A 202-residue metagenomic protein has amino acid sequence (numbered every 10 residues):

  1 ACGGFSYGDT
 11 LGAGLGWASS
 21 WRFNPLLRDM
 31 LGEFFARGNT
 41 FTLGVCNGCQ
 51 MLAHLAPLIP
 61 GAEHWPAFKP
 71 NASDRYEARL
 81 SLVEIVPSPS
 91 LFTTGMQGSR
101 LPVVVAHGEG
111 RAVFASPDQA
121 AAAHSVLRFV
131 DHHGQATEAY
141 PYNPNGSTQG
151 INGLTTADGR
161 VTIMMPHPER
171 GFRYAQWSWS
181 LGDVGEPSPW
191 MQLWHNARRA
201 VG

Functional and structural regions predicted by a protein language model:
A1-C2: A structural preference for short, pocket-lining loop segments at secondary-structure junctions
F5-P89: Cysteine-nucleophile active-site neighborhood
R28-F35, W65-G202: Amide-donor transfer/coupling interface in amidating biosynthetic enzymes
